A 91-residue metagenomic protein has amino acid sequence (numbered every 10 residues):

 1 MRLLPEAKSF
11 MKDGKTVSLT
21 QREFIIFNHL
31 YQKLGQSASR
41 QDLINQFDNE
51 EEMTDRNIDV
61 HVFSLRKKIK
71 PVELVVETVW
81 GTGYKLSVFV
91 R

Functional and structural regions predicted by a protein language model:
M1-L3, R66: Short linear motifs in intrinsically disordered
R2, S18, L74-R91: A short linear beta-strand->loop->alpha-helix hinge motif most characteristic of winged-helix/helix-turn-helix
A7-S9, G14-S18, I25-H61, K67-V72 (+1 more regions): Positively charged, aromatic-enriched patches within helix-turn-helix-type DNA-binding elements, predominantly
H61-V62, S87: Short secondary-structure boundary/hinge segments and terminal tails
